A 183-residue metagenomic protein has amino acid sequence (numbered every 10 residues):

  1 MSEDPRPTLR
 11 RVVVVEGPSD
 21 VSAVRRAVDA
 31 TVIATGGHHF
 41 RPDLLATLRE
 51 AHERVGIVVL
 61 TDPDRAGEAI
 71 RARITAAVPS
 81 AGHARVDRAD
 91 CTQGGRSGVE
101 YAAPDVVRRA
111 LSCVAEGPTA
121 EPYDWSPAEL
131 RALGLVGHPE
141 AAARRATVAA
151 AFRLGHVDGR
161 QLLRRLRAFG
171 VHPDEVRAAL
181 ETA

Functional and structural regions predicted by a protein language model:
M1-V13: A short, flexible N-terminal coil/short beta segment enriched in small residues
D4-P7, R26-A30, H38-A183: TOPRIM fold recognition
L9-R11, P18, V136: Short, Lys/Arg-rich amphipathic segments at extreme N-termini
V15-E16, T61: Short beta-strand scaffold positions
S19-A23: Catalytic cores of RNA-modifying enzymes
